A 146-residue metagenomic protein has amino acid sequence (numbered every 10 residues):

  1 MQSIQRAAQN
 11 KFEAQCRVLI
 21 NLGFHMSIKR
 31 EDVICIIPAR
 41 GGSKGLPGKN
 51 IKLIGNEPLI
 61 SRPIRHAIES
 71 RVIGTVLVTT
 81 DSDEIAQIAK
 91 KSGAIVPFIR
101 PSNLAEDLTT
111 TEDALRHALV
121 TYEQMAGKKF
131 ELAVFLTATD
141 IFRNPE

Functional and structural regions predicted by a protein language model:
L19-L22: Leucine-biased recognition of intrinsically disordered, low-complexity hydrophobic segments
R30-T79: N-terminal glycine-rich phosphate-binding loop and ensuing alpha1 helix
I54, P58, T80, I99-D113: Residues at secondary-structure transition points
I73-P97: Acidic donor-binding segment of Leloir-type glycosyltransferases
L104-E146: Conserved beta-loop-beta/alpha segment of the NTase-like Rossmann-fold superfamily that binds/positions NTPs
